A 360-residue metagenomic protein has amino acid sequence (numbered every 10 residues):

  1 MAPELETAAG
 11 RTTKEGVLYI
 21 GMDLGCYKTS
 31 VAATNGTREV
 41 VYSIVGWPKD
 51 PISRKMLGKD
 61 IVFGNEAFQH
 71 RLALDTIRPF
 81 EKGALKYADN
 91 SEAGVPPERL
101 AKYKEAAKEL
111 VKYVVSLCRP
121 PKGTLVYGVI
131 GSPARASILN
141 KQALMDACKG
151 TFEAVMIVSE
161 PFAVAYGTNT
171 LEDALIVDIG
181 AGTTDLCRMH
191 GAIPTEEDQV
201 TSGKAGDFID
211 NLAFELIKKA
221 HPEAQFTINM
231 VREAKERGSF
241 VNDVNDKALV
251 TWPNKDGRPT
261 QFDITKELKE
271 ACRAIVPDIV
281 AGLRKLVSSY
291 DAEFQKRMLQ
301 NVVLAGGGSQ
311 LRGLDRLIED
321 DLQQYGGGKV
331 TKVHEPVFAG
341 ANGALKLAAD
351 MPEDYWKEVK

Functional and structural regions predicted by a protein language model:
M1-E15, F152-V177, A341-A349: Conserved phosphate-binding catalytic cores of ATP/NTP-utilizing and phosphoryl-transfer enzymes
T7-Y42, T168-E196, A213, N242-D246: Gly/Thr-rich phosphate-binding beta-strand-loop-beta motif of the actin/hexokinase/Hsp70
L24-V129, I279: Conserved phosphate-binding loops in N-terminal lobes of ATP-dependent enzymes of the actin/Hsp70/sugar-kinase
T29, V45, V111, C148 (+5 more regions): Residue-level signature of catalytic and energy-coupling elements of molecular machines, predominantly ATP/GTP-dependent
W47-F63, H190-V276, N301: Phosphate-binding glycine-rich/basic clefts of nucleotide- and phosphate-handling proteins, predominantly
R99-K104, K108, M156, A163-G167 (+1 more regions): Helical "lid/coupling" subdomains associated with nucleotide-phosphate turnover
K102-N169, G206: Active-site neighborhood for divalent-cation/phosphate handling
V114-V126, A220-T227, L283-N301: Phosphate/pyrophosphate-binding loops at sites that engage ATP/ADP/AMP, CoA/4′-phosphopantetheine, polyphosphate
